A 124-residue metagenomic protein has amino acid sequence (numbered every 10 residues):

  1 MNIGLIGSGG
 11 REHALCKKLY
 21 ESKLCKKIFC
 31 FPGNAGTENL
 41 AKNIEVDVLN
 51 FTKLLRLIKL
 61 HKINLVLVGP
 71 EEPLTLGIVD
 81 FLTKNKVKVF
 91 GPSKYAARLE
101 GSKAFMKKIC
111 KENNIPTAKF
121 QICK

Functional and structural regions predicted by a protein language model:
M1-Y95: ATP-binding N-terminal substructure of ATP-dependent carboxylate-amine bond-forming enzymes
P92-K124: A conserved helix-loop-beta module that forms one wall/lid of the active-site cleft in ATP-utilizing catalytic domains
